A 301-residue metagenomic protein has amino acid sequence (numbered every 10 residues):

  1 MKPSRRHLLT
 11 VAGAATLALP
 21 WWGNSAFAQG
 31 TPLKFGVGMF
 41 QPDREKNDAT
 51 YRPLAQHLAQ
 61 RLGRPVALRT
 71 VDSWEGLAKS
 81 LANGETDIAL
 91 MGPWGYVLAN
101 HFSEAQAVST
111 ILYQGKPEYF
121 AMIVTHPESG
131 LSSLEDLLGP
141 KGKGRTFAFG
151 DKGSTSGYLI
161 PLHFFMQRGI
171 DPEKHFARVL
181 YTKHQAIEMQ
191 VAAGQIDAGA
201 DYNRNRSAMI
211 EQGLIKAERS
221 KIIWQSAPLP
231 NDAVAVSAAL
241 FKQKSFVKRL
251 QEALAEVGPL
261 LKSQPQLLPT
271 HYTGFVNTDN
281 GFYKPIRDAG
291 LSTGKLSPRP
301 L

Functional and structural regions predicted by a protein language model:
H7-F27: N-terminal export signals
G30-V97: Extracytoplasmic small-molecule ligand-binding "clamshell" domains of the periplasmic binding protein/Venus flytrap
K34-A59, E118-A193: Bilobed "Venus flytrap"/periplasmic-binding protein-like clamshell domains and structurally analogous long
G36-F40, Y113-M122, L214-K242, V247-L254 (+1 more regions): Periplasmic-binding protein-like
V66-D72, P172-K183, K221-W224: Short beta-strand-to-loop elements that line the ligand-binding cleft of bilobed periplasmic-binding protein-like
E75-A89, F102, Y119, H184-R204: Short helices/loops that flank or line small-molecule/ion binding pockets
G92-S103, M166-Q167, A192-A193, D197-A217: A ligand-binding cleft/hinge motif common to bilobed small-molecule-binding domains
G144-F164, Q251-P300: Ligand-binding clefts/hinges and TM-proximal coupling segments of bilobed small-molecule sensing domains
